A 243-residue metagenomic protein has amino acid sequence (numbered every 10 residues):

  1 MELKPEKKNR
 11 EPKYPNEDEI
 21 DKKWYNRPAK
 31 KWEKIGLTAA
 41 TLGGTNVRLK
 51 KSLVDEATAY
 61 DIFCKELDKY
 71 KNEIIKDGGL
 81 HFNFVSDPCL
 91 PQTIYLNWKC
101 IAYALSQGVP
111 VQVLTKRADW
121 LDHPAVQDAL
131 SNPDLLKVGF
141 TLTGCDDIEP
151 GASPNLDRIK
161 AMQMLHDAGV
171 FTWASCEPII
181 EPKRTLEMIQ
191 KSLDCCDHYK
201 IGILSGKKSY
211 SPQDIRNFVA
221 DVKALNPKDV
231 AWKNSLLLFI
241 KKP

Functional and structural regions predicted by a protein language model:
M1-G79: N-terminal [4Fe-4S]-dependent radical SAM core
E2, E6, S209-P243: C-terminal accessory extensions appended to soluble enzyme cores
R10, R27, R48-K51, R117 (+4 more regions): Arginine residue identity/basic-tract feature
I35-L37, V47, D119, H123 (+1 more regions): Hydrophobic transmembrane signal anchors and adjacent membrane-proximal interface regions, especially in viral
T58-L225: Conserved AdoMet/S-adenosylmethionine-binding subsite of the radical SAM
